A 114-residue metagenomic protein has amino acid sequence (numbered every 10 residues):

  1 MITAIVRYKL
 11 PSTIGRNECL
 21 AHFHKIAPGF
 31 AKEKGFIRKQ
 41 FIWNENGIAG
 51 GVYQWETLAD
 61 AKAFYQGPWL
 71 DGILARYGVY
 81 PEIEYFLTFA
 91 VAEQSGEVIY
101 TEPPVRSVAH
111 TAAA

Functional and structural regions predicted by a protein language model:
M1-I48, L58-Q66, V79-A114: Short S/T/G/P-rich N-terminal loop/turn motif that feeds into the first structured element of a domain
G51-W55: Conserved RNP beta-strands of RNA recognition motif
W69-A75: A common structural junction motif
